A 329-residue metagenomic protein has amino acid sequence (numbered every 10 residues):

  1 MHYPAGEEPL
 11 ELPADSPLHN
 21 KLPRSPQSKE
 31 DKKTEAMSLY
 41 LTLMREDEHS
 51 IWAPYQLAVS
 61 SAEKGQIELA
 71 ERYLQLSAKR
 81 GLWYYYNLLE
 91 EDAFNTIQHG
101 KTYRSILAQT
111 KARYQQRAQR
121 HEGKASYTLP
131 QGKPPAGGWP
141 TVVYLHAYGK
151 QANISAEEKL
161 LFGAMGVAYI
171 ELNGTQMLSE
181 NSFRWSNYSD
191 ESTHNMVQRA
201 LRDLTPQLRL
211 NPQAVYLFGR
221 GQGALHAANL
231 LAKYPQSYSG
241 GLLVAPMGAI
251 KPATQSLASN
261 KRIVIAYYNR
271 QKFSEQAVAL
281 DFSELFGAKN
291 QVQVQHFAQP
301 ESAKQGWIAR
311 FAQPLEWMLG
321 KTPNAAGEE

Functional and structural regions predicted by a protein language model:
M1-K21, T34, K79-W139, G327-E328: A domain-start/cap signature at the N-terminus of enzymes
E7, A277-L280, K289-E329: C-terminal catalytic histidine-bearing segment of alpha/beta-hydrolase fold enzymes
L22-R24, L57: Structural register within alpha-helical repeat arrays
P140-R209: Serine-hydrolase catalytic machinery in alpha/beta-hydrolase-like enzymes
Q213-S259: Primarily recognizes the serine-hydrolase "nucleophile elbow" in alpha/beta-hydrolase and SGNH/GDSL folds
V264-Y267: Short beta-strand/loop motif that positions the catalytic acidic residue of the alpha/beta-hydrolase fold
